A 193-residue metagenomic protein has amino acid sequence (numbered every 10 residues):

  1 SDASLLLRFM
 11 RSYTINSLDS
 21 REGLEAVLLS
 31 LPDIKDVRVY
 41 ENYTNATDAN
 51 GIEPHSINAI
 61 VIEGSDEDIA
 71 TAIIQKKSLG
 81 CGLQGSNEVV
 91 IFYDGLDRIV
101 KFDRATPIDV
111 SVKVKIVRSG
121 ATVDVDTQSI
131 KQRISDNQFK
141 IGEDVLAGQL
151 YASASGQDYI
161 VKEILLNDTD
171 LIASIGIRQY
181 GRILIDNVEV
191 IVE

Functional and structural regions predicted by a protein language model:
S1-A3, L79-G82, G142, R178-Y180: Glycine-centered flexibility motif
S1-D2, E53-A59, N187-V192: Short N-terminal helix-initiation segments at or just after the protein's N-terminus
S1-Y13, L18: Catalytic P-loop NTP-binding/switch module of NTPases
L6, I91, R98, V190-I191: A generic signature of intrinsically disordered, low-complexity regions enriched in glycine/proline and charged/polar
Y13, Y40-Y43, Y93, Y151 (+2 more regions): Sequence-level detector for tyrosine residue identity
N16-L146: Carbohydrate-recognition loop of C-type lectin domains
D103, T122-E193: An aromatic-glycine-centered, glycine-rich loop/turn in mixed alpha/beta architecture
